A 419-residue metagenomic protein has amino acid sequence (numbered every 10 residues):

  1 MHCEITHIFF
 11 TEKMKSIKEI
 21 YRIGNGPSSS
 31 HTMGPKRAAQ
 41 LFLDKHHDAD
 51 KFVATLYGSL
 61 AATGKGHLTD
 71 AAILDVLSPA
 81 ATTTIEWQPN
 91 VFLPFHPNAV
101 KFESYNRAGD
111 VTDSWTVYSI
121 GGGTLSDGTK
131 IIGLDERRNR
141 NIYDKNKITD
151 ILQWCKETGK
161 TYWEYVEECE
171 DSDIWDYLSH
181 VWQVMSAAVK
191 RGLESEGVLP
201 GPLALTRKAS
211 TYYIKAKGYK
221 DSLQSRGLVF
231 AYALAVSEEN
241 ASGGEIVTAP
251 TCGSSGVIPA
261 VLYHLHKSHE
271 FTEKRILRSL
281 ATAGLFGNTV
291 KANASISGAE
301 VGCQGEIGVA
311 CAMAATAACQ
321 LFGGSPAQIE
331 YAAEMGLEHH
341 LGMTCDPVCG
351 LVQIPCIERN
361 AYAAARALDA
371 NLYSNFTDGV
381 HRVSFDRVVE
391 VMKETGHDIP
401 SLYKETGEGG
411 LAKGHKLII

Functional and structural regions predicted by a protein language model:
M14-R22, K36-L60, G66-H67, A81 (+11 more regions): Non-transmembrane, aqueous-exposed alpha-helical and coiled segments at domain scale
Y21-A39, S242-V261, C303-C311: Conserved phosphate/anionic-ligand binding catalytic regions in large, soluble enzymes, centered on
T32-K45, P259-E270, A315-G323: Alpha-helical support elements that line or immediately flank enzyme active sites and cofactor-binding pockets
V76, T82-Y219, G227-L228: C-terminal regulatory domains involved in ligand/effector binding and gene-expression control
D176, H180, S186-G298, G302 (+1 more regions): Accessory "access/gating" subregions that flank catalytic or transport cores
A231, A235, G256-H266, A281-N288 (+3 more regions): Contiguous, well-ordered alpha-helical segments that form the cores/surfaces of helical PPI scaffolds
A318-I419: Functionally critical mobile loop/hinge segments
